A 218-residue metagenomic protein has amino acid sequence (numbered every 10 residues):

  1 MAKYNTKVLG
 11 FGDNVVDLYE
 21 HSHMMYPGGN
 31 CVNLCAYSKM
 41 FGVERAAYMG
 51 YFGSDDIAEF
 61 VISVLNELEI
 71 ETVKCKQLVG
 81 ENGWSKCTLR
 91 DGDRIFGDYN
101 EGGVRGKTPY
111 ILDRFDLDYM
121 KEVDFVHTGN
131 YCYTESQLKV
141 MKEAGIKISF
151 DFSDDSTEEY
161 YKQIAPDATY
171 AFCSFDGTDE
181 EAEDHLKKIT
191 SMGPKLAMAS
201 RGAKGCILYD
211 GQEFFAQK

Functional and structural regions predicted by a protein language model:
M1-H23: Positively charged, low-complexity intrinsically disordered leader regions
A2-T6, E183-K218: Conserved phosphate-binding/catalytic region of the ribokinase-like
V8-G10, I148, A171, A197: Residue-level marker for buried hydrophobic side chains located in beta-strands that build the well-ordered beta-sheet
V16-H21, M25, E44-D124: Conserved N-terminal subdomain of the carbohydrate kinase-like
M24-M40: Short catalytic helix/loop segments, enriched in acidic residues and glycine and frequently bearing histidine
K39, N66, K142, S191: Anion (oxyanion) recognition and catalysis
V43-E44, E143-K147, M192-L196: A short helix->loop->beta-strand "cap" motif at the edges of active sites that frequently abuts
D124-K188, A203-C206: Conserved beta-alpha-beta core of the PfkB/ribokinase-like small-molecule kinase fold
